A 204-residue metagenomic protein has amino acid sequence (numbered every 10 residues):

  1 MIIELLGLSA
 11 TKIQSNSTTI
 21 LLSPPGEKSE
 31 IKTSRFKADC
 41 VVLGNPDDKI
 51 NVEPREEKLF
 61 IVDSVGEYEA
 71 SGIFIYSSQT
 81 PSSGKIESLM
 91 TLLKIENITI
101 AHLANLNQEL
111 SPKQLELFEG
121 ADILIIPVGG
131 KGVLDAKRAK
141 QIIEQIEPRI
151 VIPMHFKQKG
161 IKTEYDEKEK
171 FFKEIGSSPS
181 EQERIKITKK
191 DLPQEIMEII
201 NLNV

Functional and structural regions predicted by a protein language model:
M1-S29, E87-A104, I123: Conserved beta-strand hairpin/beta-sheet module of binuclear metal-dependent hydrolase folds, prominently
M1-T19, K28, I61-F74, D191-V204: Zn-dependent metallo-beta-lactamase
I2-L6, I150-V204: Binuclear metal-ion centers of metallo-dependent hydrolases, dominated by the metallo-beta-lactamase
I13, V41, I75, N105 (+1 more regions): Divalent metal-coordination and catalytic microenvironments
E27-E67, E116-I125: Active-site metal-binding motif and surrounding structural segment of the metallo-beta-lactamase
E27-I31, P46-V52, Q108-L110, K131-L134 (+1 more regions): Active-site environment of divalent metal-dependent phosphoester hydrolases
V52-A101: Portal/gating segments that form or line small-molecule/metal binding sites
S82-Q145: Active-site-proximal loop/helix segments of hydrolase catalytic cores
